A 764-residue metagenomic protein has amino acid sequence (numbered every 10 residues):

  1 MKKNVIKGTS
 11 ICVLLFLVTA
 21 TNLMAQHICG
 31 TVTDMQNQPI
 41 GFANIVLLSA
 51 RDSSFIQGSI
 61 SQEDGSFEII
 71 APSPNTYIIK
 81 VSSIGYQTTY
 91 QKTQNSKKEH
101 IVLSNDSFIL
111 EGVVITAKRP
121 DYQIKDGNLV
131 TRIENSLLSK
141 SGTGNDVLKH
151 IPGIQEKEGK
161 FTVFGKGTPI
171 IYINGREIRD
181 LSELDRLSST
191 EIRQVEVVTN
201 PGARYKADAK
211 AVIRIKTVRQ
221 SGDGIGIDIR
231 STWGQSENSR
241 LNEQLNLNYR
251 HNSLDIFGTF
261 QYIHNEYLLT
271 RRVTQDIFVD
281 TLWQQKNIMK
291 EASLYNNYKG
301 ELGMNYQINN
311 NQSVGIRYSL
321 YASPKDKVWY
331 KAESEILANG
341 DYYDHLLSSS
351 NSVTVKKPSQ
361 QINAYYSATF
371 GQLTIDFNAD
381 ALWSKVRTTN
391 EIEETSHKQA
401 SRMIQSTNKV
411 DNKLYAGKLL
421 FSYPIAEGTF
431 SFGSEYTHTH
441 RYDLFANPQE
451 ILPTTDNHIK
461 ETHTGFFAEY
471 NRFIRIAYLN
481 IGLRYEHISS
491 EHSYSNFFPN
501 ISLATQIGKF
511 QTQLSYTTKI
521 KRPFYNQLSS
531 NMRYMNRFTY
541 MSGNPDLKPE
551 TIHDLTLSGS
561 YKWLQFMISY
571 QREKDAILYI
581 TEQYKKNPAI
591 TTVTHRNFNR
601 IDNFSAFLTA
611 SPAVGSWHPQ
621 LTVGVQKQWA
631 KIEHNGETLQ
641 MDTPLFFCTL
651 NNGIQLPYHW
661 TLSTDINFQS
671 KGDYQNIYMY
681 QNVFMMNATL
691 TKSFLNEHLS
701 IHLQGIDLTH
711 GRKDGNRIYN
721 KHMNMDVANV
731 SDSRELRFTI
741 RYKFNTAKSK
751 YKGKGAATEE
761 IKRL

Functional and structural regions predicted by a protein language model:
V46-L48, S82-Y86, K98-L137, K157-E158 (+2 more regions): Short, acidic, small-residue-rich periplasmic hinge/interaction motif at the N-terminus of Gram-negative outer-membrane
L48-S54, T76-Q91: A short, solvent-exposed loop/turn motif at the edges and junctions of modular extracellular/periplasmic domains
R51-S66: Short, acidic Ser/Thr/Gly-rich low-complexity loop/linker segments typical of extracellular and cell-surface proteins
S96-V102, G112, G144-V147, L181-S182 (+3 more regions): N-terminal periplasmic accessory domains that precede and gate Gram-negative outer-membrane beta-barrel machines
H150, R176-G202: Short acidic/polar hinge/loop motifs at secondary-structure boundaries that mediate gating or recognition
K216-S231, T270, T274, K286 (+7 more regions): Surface-exposed extracellular loop regions of Gram-negative outer-membrane beta-barrel proteins
N297-P324, S349-Y494, P499, Q506 (+2 more regions): Face-selective signature of the C-terminal outer-membrane beta-barrel domain
I459-E461, I520-K574, T592-F604, S731-R734: Outer-membrane beta-barrel signature, preferentially recognizing the C-terminal barrel domain of Gram-negative
